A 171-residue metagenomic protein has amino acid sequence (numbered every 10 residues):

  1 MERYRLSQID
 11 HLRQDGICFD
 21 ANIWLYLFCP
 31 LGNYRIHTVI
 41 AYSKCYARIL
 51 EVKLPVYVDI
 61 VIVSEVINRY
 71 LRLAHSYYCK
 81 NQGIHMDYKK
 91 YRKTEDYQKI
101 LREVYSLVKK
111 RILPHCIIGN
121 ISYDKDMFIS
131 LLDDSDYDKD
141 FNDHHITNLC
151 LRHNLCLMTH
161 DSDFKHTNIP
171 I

Functional and structural regions predicted by a protein language model:
M1-I62, N68-M86, H153: Short, well-structured N-terminal submotif of metal-dependent ribonuclease cores
E2-R3, K99-C156: Active-site neighborhoods of divalent-metal-dependent phosphate/nucleic-acid chemistry enzymes
A21-W24, K44-Y57, E95-G119: A short, hydrophobic secondary-structure junction motif
S64, K165: Positions that flank functional sites
Y70, A74-S76, I84-R111: Helix-loop junctions and short alpha-helical segments
T167-I171: Active-site regions of enzymes building and remodeling cell-envelope glycoconjugates
